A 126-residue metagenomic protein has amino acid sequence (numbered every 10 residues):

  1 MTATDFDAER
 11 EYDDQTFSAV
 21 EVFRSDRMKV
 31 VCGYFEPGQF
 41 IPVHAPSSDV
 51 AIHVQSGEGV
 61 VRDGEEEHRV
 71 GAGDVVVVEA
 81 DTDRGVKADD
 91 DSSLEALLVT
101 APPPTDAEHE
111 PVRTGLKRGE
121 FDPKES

Functional and structural regions predicted by a protein language model:
M1-R27, V31, V112-S126: A short, N-terminal "cap"/entry segment at the start of jelly-roll beta-barrel domains of the cupin/DSBH fold
T16, V31-P46: Conserved short histidine dyad/triad with adjacent acidic residue
V22, V30-Y34, A51, V75-V77: Conserved hydrophobic/aromatic beta-strand scaffold that supports enzyme active sites
M28, P37, S47-S48, E66 (+2 more regions): A generic "binding-loop/recognition-motif" signal
V43, V61-R62, V78, R84-D90: Short beta-strand His + acidic residue motifs that chelate non-heme Fe in jelly-roll/DSBH and cupin folds
S48-G59, G64: Glycine- and acidic-residue-biased ligand/ion/polar-headgroup-sensing regions
G64-D81: Short acidic-glycine-tyrosine-enriched beta hairpin
D91-A107: A short hydrophobic beta-strand segment most commonly corresponding to one strand of the jelly-roll/cupin
